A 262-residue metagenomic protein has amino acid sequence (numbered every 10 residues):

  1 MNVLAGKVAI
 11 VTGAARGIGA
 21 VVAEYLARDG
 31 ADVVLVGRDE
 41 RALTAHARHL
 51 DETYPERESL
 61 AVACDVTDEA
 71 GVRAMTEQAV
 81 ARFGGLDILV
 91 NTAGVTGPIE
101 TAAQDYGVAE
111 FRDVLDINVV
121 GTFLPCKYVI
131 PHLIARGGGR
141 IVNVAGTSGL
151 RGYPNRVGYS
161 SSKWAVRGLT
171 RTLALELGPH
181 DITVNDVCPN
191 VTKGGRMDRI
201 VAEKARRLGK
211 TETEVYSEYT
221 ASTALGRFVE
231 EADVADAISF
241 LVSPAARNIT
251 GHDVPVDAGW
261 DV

Functional and structural regions predicted by a protein language model:
V3, F123, I134, G138 (+2 more regions): C-terminal substrate-recognition "lid" of short-chain dehydrogenase/reductases
V8, A15-G17: Conserved glycine-rich cofactor-binding loop
D29-H46: Conserved glycine-rich Rossmann-like NAD(P)H-binding loop of the short-chain dehydrogenase/reductase
I99-A103, G107-R112, I141, Y219: Substrate-binding pocket helix/loop in short-chain dehydrogenase/reductase
C126, S162, T170: Active-site helix of classical SDR
G146: Residue(s) in the substrate-gating loop at a strand-loop-helix junction that position the organic substrate next
G178, T183, I249-G251: Short, small/polar-rich loop/turn modules that mediate ligand/substrate recognition or access, typified
